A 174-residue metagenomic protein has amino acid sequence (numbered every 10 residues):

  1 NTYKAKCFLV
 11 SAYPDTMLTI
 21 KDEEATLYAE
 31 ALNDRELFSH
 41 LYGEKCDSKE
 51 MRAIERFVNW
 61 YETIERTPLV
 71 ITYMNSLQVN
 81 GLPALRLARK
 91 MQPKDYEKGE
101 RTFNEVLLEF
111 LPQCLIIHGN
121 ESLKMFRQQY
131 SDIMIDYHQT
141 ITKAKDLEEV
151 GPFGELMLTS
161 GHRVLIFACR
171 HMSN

Functional and structural regions predicted by a protein language model:
N1-D47, Y96-V106, P152-T159: Active-site and ligand/interface coordination hotspots across diverse enzymes and nucleic-acid-associated assemblies
A5, L111-C114, T159-V164: A short helix->loop->beta-strand "cap" motif at the edges of active sites that frequently abuts
Y13-M17, S76-G81, N120-K124, H171-S173: Short, solvent-exposed loop/turn segments at secondary-structure junctions
I20-D22, L82-L87, G119, M125-Y130: A short acidic (Asp/Glu
H40-T67: Signature of the catalytic double-stranded beta-helix
T63-G81: Short, contiguous, well-structured surface segments enriched in hydrophobic/aromatic residues
L87-R101, K124-N174: C-terminal capping/extension of enzyme domains
F103-N120: Proline-aspartate-enriched helix->loop->beta-strand connector
